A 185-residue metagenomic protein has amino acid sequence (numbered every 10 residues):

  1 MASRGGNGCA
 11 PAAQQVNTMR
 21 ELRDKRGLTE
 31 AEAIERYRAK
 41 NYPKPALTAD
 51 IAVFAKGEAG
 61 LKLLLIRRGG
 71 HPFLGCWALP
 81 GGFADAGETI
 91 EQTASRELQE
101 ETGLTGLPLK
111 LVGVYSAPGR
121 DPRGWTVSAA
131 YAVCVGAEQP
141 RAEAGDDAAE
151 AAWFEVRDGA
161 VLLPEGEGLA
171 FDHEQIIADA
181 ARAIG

Functional and structural regions predicted by a protein language model:
M1, F54-E58, E155-L163: Short regulatory "switch" loops immediately downstream of catalytic or recognition motifs within protein catalytic
M1-T18: N-terminal amphipathic/basic-hydrophobic helices that include classical n-h-c signal peptides and signal-anchor
N7-A10, P43, I51, E167: Generic alpha-helical structural signal
T18-D50: Acidic, metal-coordinating catalytic segment for phosphate/diphosphate chemistry, firing primarily on the Nudix
P43-T48, A52-F54, K62-T102: Active-site-proximal cofactor/substrate-binding loop regions of enzyme domains
E58, G70, S116: Short, glycine/serine-rich, charged loops/turns that create anion-binding and catalytic segments at active sites
W77, A84-I184: Unchanged
